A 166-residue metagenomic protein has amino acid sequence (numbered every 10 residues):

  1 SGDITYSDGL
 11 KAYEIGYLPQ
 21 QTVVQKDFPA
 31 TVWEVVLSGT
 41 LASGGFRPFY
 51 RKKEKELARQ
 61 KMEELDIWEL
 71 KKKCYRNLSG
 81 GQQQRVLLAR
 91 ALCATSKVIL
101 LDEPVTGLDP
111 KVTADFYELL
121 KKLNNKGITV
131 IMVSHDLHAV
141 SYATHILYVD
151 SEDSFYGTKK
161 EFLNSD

Functional and structural regions predicted by a protein language model:
R51-L70: Conserved ABC ATPase "signature" region
C74-L78, Q82: Conserved ABC ATPase signature
I99-D102: Catalytic Walker B motif of ABC-type/P-loop ATPase nucleotide-binding domains
V105-T106: Short loop immediately C-terminal to the Walker-B catalytic DE motif in ABC-type ATPase nucleotide-binding domains
P110-V112: Helix N-cap at the start of a conserved alpha-helix in ABC-type nucleotide-binding domains
S134-H135: H-loop/switch region of ABC-family ATPase nucleotide-binding domains
A143-K160: H-loop (His-switch) and adjacent beta-strand-loop-beta switch element of ABC-type ATPase nucleotide-binding domains
